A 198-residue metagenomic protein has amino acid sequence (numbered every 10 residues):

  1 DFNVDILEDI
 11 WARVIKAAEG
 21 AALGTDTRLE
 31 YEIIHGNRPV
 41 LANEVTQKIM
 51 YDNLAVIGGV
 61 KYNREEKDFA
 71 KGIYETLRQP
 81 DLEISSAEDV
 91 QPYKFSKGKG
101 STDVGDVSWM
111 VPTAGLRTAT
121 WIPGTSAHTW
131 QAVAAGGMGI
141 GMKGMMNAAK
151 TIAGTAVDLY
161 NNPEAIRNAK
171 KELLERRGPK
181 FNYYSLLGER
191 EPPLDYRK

Functional and structural regions predicted by a protein language model:
D1-K198: Metal-dependent amide/peptide-bond hydrolase catalytic core, centered on the "pita-bread" metallohydrolase fold
